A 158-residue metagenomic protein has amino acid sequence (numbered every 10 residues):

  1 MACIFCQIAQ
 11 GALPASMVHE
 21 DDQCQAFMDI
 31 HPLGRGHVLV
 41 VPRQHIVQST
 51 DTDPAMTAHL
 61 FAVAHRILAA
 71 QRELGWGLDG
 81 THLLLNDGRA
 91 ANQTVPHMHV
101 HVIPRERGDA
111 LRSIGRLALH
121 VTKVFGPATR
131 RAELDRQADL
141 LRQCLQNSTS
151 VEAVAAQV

Functional and structural regions predicted by a protein language model:
M1-V158: HIT superfamily nucleotide-processing domains
